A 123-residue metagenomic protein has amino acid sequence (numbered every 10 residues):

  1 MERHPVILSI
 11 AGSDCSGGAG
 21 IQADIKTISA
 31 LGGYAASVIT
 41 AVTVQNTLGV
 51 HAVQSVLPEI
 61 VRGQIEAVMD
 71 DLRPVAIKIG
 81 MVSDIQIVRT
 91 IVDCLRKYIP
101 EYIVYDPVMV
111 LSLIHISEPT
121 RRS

Functional and structural regions predicted by a protein language model:
M1-A76: Small-residue (G/A/S/T)-rich helix-start motifs and N-terminal tracts that mark the onset
G63, A67, Q86-D93, K97: Alpha-helical scaffolding segments of alpha/beta enzyme cores, especially the outer helices of TIM-barrel or partial
V75-V88: N-terminal glycine-rich "phosphate-gripper" loop used for MgATP/nucleotide binding and carboxylate activation
A76, V104-Y105: Generic enzyme active-site microenvironment
V82, V108-V110: Active-site beta-loop-alpha junctions enriched in small/polar residues
Q86, L111-I114: Short, well-ordered, mixed-charge alpha-helical segments that flank or form enzyme active sites
Y98-I103: A short helix->loop->beta-strand "cap" motif at the edges of active sites that frequently abuts
H115-S123: Single conserved hydrophobic/aromatic residue that forms the stacking wall/gate of nucleotide- or nucleobase-binding
